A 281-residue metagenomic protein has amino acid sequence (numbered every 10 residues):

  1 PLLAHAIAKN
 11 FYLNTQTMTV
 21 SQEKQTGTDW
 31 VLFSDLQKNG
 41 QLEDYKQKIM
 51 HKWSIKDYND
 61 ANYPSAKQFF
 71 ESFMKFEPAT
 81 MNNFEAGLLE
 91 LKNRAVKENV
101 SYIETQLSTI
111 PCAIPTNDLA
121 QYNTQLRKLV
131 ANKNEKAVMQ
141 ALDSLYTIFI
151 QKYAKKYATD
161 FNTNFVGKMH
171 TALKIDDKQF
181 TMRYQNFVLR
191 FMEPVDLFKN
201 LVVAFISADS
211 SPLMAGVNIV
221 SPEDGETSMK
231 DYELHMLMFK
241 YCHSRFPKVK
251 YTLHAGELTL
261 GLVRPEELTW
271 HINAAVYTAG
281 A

Functional and structural regions predicted by a protein language model:
P1-A281: Metal-cofactor-binding active-site regions of metalloenzymes
